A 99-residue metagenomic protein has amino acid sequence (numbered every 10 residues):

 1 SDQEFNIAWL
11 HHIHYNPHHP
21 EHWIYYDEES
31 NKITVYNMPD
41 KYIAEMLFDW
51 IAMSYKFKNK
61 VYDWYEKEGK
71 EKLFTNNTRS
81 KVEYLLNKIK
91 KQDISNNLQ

Functional and structural regions predicted by a protein language model:
S1-L85: Divalent metal-dependent catalytic cores for phosphoryl transfer on phosphate-bearing substrates
V82-Q99: Terminal helices and disordered tails flanking the catalytic cores of nucleotide-processing hydrolases
